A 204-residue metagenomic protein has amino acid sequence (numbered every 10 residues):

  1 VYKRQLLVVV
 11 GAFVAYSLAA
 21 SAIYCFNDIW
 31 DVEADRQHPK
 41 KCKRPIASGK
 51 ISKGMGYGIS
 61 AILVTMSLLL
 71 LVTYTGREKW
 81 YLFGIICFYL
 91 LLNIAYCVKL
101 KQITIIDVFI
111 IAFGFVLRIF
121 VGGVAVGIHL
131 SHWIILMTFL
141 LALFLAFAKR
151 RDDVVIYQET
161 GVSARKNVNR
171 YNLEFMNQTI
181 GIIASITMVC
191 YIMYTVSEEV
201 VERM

Functional and structural regions predicted by a protein language model:
V1-Y2: Short, small-residue-biased leader/transition segments that mark boundaries at the very start of proteins
Q5-Y16, M204: Loop-to-helix transition at the N-terminal end of transmembrane alpha-helices
G11-V14, Q37-I86, H132-L143, Q178-V189: Multi-pass membrane catalytic core of lipid/isoprenoid biosynthesis enzymes
A15-F26, V64-S67, Y89-I94: Central hydrophobic cores of alpha-helical transmembrane segments in multi-pass inner-membrane proteins across all
A19-A47, I106, F147-V155: Acidic (Asp/Glu-rich) catalytic motifs at the cytosolic membrane interface
T73-W80, C97-I105, G122-L130: Membrane-interface helix caps and helix-loop-helix hairpins in membrane proteins
V98, V116-M204: C-terminal membrane-associated helical module and adjoining short loops/tails
T104-G114: Cytoplasmic-side transmembrane-helix entry/capping segments in multi-pass membrane proteins
